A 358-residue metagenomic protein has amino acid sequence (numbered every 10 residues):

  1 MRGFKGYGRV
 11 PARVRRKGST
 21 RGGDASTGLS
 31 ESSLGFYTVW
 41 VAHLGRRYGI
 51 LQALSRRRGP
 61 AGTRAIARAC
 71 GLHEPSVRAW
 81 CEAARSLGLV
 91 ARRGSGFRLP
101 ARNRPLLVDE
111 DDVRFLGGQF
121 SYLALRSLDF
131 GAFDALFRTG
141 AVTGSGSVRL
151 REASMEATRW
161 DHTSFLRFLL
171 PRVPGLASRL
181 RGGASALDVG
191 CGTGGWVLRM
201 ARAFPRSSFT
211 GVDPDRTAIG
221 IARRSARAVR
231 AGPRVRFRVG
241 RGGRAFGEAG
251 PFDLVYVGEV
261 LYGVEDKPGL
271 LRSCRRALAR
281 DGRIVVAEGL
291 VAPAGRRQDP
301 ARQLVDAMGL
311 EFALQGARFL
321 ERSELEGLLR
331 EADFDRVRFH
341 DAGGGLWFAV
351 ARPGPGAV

Functional and structural regions predicted by a protein language model:
S32-F36, A42-L44, A83-A184: Conserved Class I S-adenosyl-L-methionine-dependent methyltransferase catalytic core
D215-T217: Conserved SAM/SAH-binding beta-strand->alpha-helix loop
A222-R223: Conserved SAM-binding loop
R230-G242: Conserved SAM-binding strand-loop segment of SAM-dependent methyltransferases
G243-V255: A short acidic, Gly/Pro-enriched loop at the edge of an enzyme's catalytic core that lines a small-molecule cofactor
D253-D266: A short SAM/SAH-binding and catalytic strip from SAM-dependent methyltransferases
P268-R280: A short glycine-rich, Lys/Arg-flanked "PGG" loop and its adjoining helix->strand segment in the class I
A287-A332, V337-F339: C-terminal alpha-helical "lid/dimerization" subdomain adjacent to the S-adenosyl-L-methionine
